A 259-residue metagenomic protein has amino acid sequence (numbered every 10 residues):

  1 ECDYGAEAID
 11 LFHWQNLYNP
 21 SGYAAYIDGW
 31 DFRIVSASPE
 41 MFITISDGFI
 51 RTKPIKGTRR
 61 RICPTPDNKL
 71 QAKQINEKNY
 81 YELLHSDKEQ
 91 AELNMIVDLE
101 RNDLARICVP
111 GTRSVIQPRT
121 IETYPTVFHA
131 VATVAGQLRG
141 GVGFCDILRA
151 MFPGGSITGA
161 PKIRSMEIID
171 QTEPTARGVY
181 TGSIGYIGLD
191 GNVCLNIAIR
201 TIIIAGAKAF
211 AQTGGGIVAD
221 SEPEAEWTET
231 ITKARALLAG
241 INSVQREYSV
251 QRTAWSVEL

Functional and structural regions predicted by a protein language model:
E1-L259: Extended alpha-helical targeting/anchoring segments, especially N-terminal organellar/secretory targeting helices
